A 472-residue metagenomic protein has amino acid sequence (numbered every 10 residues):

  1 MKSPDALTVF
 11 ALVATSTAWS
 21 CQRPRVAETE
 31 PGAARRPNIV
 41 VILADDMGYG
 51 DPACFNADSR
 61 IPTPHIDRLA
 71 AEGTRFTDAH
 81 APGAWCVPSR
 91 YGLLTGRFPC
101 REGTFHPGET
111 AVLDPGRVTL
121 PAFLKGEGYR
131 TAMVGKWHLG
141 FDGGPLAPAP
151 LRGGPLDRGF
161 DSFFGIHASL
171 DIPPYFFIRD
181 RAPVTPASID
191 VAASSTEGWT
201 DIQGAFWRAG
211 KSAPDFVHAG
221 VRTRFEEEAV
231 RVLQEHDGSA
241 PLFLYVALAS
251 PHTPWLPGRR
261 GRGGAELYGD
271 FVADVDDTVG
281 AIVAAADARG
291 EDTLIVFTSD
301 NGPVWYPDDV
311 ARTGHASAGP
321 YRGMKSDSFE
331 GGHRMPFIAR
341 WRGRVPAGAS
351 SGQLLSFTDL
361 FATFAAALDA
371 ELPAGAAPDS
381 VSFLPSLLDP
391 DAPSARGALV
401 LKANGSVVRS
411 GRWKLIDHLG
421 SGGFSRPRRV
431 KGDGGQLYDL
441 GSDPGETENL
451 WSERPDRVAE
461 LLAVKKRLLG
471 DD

Functional and structural regions predicted by a protein language model:
M1-V9: Bacterial N-terminal signal peptides that target proteins for export
T8-T17: Bacterial N-terminal signal peptides
C21-Q436, S442-G470: Formylglycine-dependent sulfatase
